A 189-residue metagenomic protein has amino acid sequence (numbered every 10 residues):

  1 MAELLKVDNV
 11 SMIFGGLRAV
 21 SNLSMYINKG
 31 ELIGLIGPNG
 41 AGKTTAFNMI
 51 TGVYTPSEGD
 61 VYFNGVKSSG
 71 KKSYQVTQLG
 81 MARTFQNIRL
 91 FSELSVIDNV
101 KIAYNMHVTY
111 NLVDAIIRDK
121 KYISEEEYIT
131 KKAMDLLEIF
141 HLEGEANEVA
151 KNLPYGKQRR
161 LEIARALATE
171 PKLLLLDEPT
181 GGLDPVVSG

Functional and structural regions predicted by a protein language model:
L5-V7, V20: Conserved structural motif at the start of ABC-family nucleotide-binding domains
I36-P38: The feature captures the beta-strand-to-loop junction immediately N-terminal to the Walker
T51: Helix-to-loop junction immediately C-terminal to a conserved catalytic motif
G59-K67, Q78-L79: Conserved ABC transporter NBD signature motif
L112-E145: Conserved ABC ATPase "signature" region
E170: Conserved catalytic motifs of ABC-family nucleotide-binding domains
L174-D177: Catalytic Walker B motif of ABC-type/P-loop ATPase nucleotide-binding domains
